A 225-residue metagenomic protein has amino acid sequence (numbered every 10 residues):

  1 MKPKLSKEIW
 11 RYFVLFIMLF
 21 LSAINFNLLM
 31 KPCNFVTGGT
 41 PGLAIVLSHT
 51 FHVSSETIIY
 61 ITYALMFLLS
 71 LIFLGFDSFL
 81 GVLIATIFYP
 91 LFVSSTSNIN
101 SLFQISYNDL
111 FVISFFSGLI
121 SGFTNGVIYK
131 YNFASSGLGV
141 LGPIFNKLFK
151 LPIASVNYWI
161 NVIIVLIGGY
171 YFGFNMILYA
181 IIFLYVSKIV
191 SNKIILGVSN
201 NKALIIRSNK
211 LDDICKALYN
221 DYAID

Functional and structural regions predicted by a protein language model:
M1-L211, D221: Core subunits and conserved enzymes of cellular information-processing and envelope-translocation systems across
I214-A217: Hydrophobic side chains in well-ordered alpha-helices
